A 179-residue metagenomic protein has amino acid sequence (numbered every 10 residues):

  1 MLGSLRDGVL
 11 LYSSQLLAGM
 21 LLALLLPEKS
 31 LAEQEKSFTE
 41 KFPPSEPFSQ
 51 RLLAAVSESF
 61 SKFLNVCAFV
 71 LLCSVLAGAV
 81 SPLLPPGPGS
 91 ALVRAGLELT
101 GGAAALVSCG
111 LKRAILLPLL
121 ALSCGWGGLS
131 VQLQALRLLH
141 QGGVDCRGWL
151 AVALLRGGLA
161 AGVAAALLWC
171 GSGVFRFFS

Functional and structural regions predicted by a protein language model:
M1, C73-P86, V163-S172: Juxtamembrane "helix exit" motif at the C-terminal ends of alpha-helical transmembrane segments in multi-pass membrane
M1-L2, G101-L111, L133-L139: Generic transmembrane alpha-helix signature in multi-pass membrane proteins, especially transporters/channels
M1-S14: Membrane-interface helix-loop-helix junctions at boundaries between adjacent transmembrane segments
D7-L10, V56-L71, D145-L154: Alpha-helical transmembrane segments and their helix-start/interface "positive-inside/aromatic belt" motifs in integral
Y12-L24, R113-S179: C-terminal transmembrane helix pair
A23, P27-E35, P82-P86, W169-F177: Transmembrane helix-loop junctions in multipass membrane proteins, especially transporters and channels
K29-E58, S179: Intrinsically disordered, low-complexity non-transmembrane regions of multi-pass membrane transporters
L52-C124: Transmembrane helical segments that form the transport core of multi-pass membrane transport proteins
